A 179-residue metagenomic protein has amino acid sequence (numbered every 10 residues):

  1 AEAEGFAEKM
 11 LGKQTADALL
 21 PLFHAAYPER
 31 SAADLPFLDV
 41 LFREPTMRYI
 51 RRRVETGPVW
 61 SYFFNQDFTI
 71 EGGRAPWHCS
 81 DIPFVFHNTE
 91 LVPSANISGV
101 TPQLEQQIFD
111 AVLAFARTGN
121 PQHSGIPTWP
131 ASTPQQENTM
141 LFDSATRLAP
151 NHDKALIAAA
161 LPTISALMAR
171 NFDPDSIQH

Functional and structural regions predicted by a protein language model:
A1-V100, A111: Substrate-gating cap/lid region and adjacent catalytic-acid/histidine neighborhood within extracellular/lumenal
R30, E44, R52-V59, D67-F68 (+2 more regions): Alpha/beta-hydrolase-fold serine-hydrolase catalytic core, especially in secreted/extracellular enzymes
